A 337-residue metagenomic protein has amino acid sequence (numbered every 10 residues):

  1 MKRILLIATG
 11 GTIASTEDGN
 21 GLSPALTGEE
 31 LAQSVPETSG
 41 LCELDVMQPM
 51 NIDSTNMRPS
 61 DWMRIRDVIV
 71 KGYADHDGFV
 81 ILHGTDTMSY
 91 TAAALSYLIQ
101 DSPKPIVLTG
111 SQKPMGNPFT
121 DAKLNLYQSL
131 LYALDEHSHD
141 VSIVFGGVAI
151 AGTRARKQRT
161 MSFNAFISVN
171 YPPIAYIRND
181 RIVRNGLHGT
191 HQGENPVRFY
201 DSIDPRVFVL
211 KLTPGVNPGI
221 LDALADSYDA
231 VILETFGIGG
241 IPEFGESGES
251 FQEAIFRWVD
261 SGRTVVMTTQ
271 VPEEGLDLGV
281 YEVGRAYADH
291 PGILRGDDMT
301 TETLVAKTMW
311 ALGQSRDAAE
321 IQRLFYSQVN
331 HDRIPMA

Functional and structural regions predicted by a protein language model:
M1-K71, E273: ATP/NTP phosphate-donor binding region
K2, D101-P105, W258-T264: A short helix->loop->beta-strand "cap" motif at the edges of active sites that frequently abuts
K2, I7-G11, T27, S34-T38 (+2 more regions): Accessory alpha-helical/coil subdomains and C-terminal extensions that flank or cap enzyme catalytic cores
T16-N20, A92-A93, P118-D121, G152-K157 (+1 more regions): Short acidic, glycine/serine/threonine-rich loops at helix termini
N20-E29, T87, A93-V107, A122-Q128 (+3 more regions): A glycine- and small-aliphatic-rich helix-loop capping segment at beta-alpha/alpha-beta transitions that lines
L82-K104, E243-A254: Short Gly/Thr/Asp-enriched flexible loops that form oxyanion-binding sites at enzyme active sites
L108-R178: Internal gly/pro-rich beta-alpha loop/helix module that stabilizes soluble enzyme cofactors or their anionic handles
I238-A337: C-terminal non-catalytic interaction/assembly regions of soluble proteins
